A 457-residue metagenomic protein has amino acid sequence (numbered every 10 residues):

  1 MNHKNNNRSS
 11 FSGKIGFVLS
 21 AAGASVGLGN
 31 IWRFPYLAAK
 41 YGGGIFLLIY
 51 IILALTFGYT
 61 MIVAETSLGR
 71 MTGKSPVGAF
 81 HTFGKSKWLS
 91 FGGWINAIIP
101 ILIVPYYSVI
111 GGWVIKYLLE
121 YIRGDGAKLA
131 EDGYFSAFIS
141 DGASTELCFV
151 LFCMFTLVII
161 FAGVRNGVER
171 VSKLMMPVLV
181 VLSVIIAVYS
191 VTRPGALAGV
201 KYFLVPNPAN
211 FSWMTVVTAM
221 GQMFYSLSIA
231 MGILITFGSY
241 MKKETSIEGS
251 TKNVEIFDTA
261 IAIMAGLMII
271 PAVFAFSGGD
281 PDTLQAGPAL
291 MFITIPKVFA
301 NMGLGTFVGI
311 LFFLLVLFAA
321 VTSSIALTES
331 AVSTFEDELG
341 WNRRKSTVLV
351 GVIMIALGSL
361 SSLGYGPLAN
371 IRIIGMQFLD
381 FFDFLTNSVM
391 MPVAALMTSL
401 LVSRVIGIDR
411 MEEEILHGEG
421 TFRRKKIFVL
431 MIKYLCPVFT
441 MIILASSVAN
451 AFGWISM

Functional and structural regions predicted by a protein language model:
M1-W32, M61-T66, R70-F83, K87-F91 (+1 more regions): Membrane-interface "cap" regions at the ends of multi-pass membrane proteins
N2-K4, G78, G111-S140, M241-E244 (+6 more regions): Helix-loop-helix connectors at the membrane interface of multi-pass transporters/channels
N2-N7, F11, E169, K173-V321 (+1 more regions): Membrane-embedded translocation segments of transport machinery
N5-R8, Y36-Y41, P76-I95, S108-R165 (+5 more regions): Inter-helical loop and helix-membrane interface segments of multi-pass membrane transporters/permeases
S10-A21, I45-I49, K87-I101, C148-F152 (+6 more regions): Select transmembrane alpha-helical segments in multipass membrane proteins
G13-L53, I235-G238, G249-K252, I256-T259 (+1 more regions): Transmembrane helix-boundary motif of multi-pass solute transporters/channels
V104-L129, V180-F203, F274-A275, L357-Y365 (+2 more regions): Hydrophobic alpha-helical segments and their helix-loop junctions in multi-pass secondary transporters
L379-L400, R424-M457: A generic transmembrane alpha-helix motif of multi-pass inner-membrane proteins
